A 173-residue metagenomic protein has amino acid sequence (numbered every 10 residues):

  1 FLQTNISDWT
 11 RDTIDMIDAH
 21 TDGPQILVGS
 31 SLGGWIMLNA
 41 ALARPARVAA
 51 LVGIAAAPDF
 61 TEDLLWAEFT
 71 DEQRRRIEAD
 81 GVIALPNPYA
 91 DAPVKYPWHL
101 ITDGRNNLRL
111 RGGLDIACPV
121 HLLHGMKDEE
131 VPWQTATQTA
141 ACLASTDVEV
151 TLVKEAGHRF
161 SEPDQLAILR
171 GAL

Functional and structural regions predicted by a protein language model:
Q3-H20: Alpha/beta-hydrolase active-site loop
G34-P45, L51: Short glycine-enriched nucleophile-adjacent loop and the immediately C-terminal alpha-helix near the catalytic center
A46-Y96: Hydrolase active-site cap/lid region
I116, L122-H124, D128: Short beta-strand/loop motif that positions the catalytic acidic residue of the alpha/beta-hydrolase fold
C118, P132-A141: Short alpha-helix in the alpha/beta-hydrolase fold that links the catalytic acid
K127-V131, R159: Acidic catalytic loop of the alpha/beta-hydrolase fold
L143-R159: Catalytic histidine neighborhood in serine/cysteine hydrolases with alpha/beta-hydrolase-type architecture
A156-I168: Catalytic histidine-centered segment of alpha/beta-hydrolase-like enzymes
